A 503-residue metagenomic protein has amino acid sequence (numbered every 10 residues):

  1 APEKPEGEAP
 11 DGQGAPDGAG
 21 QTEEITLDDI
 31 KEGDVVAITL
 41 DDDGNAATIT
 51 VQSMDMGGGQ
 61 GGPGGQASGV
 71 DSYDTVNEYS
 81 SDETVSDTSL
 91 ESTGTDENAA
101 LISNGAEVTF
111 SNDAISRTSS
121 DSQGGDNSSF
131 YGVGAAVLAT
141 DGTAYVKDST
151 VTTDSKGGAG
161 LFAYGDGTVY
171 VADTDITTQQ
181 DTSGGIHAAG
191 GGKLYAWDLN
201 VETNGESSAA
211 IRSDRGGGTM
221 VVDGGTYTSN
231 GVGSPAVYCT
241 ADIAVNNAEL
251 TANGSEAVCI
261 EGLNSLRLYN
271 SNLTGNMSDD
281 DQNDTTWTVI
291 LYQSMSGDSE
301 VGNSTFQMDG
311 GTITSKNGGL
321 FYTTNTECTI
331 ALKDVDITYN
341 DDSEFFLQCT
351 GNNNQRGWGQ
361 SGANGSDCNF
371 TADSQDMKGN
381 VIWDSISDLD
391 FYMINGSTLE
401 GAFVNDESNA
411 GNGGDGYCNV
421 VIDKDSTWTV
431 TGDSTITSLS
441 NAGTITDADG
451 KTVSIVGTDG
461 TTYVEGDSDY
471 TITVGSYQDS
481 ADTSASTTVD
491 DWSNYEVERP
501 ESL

Functional and structural regions predicted by a protein language model:
A1-D34, D42, T48-D71, M295-G297 (+2 more regions): Disordered, low-complexity segments in secreted/periplasmic proteins that are enriched in proline
T50-D55, G165-V171: Surface-exposed edge beta-strands and adjoining flexible/disordered loops or tails in beta-rich
Q60-Q66, Q293-G318, Y322-D433, A442-L503: Extracellular/surface-exposed low-complexity segments
G64-S122, Y470-I472, D479, T487-L503: N-terminal segments that cap or nucleate solenoid repeat domains
G65-S68, S81-D96, S111-G132, G142-G157 (+13 more regions): Beta-strand-rich solenoid/repeat architectures in extracellular/passenger domains of polysaccharide-targeting enzymes
D71-E78, N98-N104, Q123, V133-T140 (+13 more regions): Glycine-rich beta-solenoid repeat tracts in large extracellular/virion proteins
